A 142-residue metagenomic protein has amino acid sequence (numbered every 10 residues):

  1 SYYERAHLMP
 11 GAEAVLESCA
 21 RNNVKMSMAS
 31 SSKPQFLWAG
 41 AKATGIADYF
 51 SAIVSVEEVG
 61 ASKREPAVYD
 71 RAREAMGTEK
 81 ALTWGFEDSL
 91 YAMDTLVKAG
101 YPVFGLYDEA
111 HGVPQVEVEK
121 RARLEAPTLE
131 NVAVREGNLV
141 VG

Functional and structural regions predicted by a protein language model:
S1-M28, P34, W38, P66: Short, acidic loop-to-helix structural element flanking the phosphoryl-transfer center in phosphate-processing enzymes
E17-A20, K33-P34, W38-G142: Asp-based, Mg2+/Mn2+-dependent phosphohydrolase catalytic module
